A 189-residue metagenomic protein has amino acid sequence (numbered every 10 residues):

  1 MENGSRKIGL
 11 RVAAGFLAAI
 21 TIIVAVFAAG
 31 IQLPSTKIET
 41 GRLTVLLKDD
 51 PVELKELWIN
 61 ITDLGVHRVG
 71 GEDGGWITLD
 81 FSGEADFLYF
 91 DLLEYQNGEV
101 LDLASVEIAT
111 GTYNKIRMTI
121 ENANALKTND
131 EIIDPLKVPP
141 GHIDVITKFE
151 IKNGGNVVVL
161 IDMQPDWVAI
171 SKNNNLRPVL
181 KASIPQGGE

Functional and structural regions predicted by a protein language model:
E2, K7-E189: A short, solvent-exposed, low-complexity linear motif enriched for acidic/polar residues with Pro/Gly/Ser/Thr
